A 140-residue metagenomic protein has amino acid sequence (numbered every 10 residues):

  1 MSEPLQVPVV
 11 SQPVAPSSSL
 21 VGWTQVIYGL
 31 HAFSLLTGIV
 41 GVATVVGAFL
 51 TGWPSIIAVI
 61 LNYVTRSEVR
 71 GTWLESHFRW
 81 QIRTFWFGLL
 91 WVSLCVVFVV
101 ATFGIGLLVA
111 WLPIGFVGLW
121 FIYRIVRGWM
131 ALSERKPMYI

Functional and structural regions predicted by a protein language model:
M1-G22, E134-I140: Low-complexity, intrinsically disordered extramembrane tails and loops of integral membrane proteins
A15-S19, F49, R66: Alpha-helix initiation/capping motif
G22-V59, R83-I122: Hydrophobic alpha-helical transmembrane segments in multi-pass membrane proteins
I56-E68, V126: Membrane-water interface of transmembrane alpha-helices
R66-W86, M130-I140: Amphipathic, cytosolic membrane-interfacial segments at TM-TM junctions
E75, I114-V117, R127: A generic structural signal for well-ordered alpha-helical surface patches
I122-G128: Cytoplasm-facing ends of alpha-helical transmembrane segments in multi-pass membrane proteins
